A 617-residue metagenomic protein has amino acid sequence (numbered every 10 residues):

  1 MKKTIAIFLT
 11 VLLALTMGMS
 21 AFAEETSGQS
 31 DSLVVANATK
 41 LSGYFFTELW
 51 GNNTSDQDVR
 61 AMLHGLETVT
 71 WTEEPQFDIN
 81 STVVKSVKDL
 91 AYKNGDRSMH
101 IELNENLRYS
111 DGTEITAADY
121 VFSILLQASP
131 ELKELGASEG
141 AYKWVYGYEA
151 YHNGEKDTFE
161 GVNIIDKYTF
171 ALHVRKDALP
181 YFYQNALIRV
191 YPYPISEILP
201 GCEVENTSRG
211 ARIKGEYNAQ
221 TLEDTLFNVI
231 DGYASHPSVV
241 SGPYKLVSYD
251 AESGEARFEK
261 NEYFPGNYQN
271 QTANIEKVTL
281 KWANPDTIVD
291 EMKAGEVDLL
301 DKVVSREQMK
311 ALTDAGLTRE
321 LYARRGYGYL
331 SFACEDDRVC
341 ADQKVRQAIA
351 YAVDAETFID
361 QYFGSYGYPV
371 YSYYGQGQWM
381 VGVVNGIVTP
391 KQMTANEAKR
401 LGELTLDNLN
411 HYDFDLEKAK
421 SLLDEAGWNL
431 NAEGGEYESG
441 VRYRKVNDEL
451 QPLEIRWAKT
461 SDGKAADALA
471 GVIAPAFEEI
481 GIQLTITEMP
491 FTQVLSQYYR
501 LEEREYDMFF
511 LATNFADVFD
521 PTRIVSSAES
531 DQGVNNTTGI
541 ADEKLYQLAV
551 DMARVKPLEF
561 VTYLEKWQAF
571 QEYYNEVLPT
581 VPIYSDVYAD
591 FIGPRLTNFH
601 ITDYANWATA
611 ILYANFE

Functional and structural regions predicted by a protein language model:
V35, G112, M292, W457-T460 (+1 more regions): Periplasmic binding protein-like
V35-Y92: N-terminal lobe/hinge region of extracytoplasmic solute-binding protein
S86-G140, W144, I165, A171 (+3 more regions): Aromatic- and charge-enriched surface segment that lines or borders ligand/interaction sites
A137-T221, V388-T389: Surface-exposed binding/hinge segments that line and control ligand-binding clefts or catalytic entry sites
A178, A186-N270, K277, L416 (+1 more regions): Gly/Pro-rich hinge or "lid" segments in bacterial periplasmic/extracellular proteins
G232-S235, Y249, Y263-A311: Ligand-site clamp/hinge motif
R257-E259, D342-A474: Append "and occasionally in soluble cytosolic enzymes with long acidic Gly/Pro-rich linkers
A352-E397, A465-A474, Y499-E617: Detector for C-terminal structural segments
